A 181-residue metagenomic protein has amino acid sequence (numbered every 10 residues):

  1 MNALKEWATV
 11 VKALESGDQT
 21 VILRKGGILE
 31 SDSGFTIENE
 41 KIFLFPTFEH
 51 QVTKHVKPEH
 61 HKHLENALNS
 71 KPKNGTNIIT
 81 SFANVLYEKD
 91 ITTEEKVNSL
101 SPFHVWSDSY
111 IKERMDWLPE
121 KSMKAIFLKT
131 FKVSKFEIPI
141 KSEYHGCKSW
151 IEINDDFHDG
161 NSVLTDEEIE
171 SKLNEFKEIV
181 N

Functional and structural regions predicted by a protein language model:
M1-N181: Structured alpha/beta reader/binder surfaces that contact nucleic acids or chromatin modification marks
